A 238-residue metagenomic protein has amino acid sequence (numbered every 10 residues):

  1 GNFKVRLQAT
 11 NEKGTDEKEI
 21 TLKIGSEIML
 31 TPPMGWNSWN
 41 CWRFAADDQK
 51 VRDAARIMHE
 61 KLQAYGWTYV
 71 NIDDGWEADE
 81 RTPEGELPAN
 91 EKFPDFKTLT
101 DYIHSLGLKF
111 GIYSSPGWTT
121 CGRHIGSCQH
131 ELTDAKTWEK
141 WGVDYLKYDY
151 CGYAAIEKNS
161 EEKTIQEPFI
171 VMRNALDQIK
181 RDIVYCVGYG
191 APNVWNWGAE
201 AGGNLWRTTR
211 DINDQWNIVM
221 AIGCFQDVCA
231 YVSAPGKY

Functional and structural regions predicted by a protein language model:
F3-V5: Exposed beta-strand face motif in extracellular beta-rich ectodomains
L7-A9: Conserved structural position at the C-terminal beta-strand of extracellular beta-sandwich adhesion modules
N11-E17: Short, exposed coil/turn segments at beta-strand boundaries within extracellular/luminal domains
E19-K50: An acidic-aromatic substrate-binding cleft motif
S26-T31, Q63-Y65, I103-S105, E139-K140 (+2 more regions): Extracellular/periplasmic catalytic domains that process cell-envelope and extracellular macromolecules
N40, K50, A54-E161: Aromatic-lined carbohydrate-binding/catalytic grooves of carbohydrate-active enzymes
Y145, C151-Y153, K158-I183, G188-A191: Extracytoplasmic, non-cytosolic globular domains
D177, D182-Y238: Glycan-recognition surfaces
